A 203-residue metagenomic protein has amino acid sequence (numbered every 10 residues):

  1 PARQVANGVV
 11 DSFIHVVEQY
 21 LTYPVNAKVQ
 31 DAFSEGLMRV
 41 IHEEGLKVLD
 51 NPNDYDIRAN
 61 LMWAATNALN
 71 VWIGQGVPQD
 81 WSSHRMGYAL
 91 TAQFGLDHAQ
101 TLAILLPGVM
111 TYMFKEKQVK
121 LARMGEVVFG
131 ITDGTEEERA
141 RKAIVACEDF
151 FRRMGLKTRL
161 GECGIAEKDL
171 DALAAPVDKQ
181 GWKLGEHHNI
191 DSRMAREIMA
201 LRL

Functional and structural regions predicted by a protein language model:
P1-N26, R123: A glycine/threonine-rich phosphate-anchoring loop and its flanking beta-alpha core in nucleotide/phosphate-binding
A2-R3, I73, R193: A short secondary-structure junction signal
A6-V10, R58, L102, L170 (+1 more regions): Short runs of predominantly hydrophobic/aromatic residues within well-ordered alpha helices that form helix-helix
Q19-A146: Active-site segments that bind and position negatively charged phosphate/pyrophosphate groups
L121, I131-L203: C-terminal charged capping/lid subdomain of soluble metabolic enzymes
